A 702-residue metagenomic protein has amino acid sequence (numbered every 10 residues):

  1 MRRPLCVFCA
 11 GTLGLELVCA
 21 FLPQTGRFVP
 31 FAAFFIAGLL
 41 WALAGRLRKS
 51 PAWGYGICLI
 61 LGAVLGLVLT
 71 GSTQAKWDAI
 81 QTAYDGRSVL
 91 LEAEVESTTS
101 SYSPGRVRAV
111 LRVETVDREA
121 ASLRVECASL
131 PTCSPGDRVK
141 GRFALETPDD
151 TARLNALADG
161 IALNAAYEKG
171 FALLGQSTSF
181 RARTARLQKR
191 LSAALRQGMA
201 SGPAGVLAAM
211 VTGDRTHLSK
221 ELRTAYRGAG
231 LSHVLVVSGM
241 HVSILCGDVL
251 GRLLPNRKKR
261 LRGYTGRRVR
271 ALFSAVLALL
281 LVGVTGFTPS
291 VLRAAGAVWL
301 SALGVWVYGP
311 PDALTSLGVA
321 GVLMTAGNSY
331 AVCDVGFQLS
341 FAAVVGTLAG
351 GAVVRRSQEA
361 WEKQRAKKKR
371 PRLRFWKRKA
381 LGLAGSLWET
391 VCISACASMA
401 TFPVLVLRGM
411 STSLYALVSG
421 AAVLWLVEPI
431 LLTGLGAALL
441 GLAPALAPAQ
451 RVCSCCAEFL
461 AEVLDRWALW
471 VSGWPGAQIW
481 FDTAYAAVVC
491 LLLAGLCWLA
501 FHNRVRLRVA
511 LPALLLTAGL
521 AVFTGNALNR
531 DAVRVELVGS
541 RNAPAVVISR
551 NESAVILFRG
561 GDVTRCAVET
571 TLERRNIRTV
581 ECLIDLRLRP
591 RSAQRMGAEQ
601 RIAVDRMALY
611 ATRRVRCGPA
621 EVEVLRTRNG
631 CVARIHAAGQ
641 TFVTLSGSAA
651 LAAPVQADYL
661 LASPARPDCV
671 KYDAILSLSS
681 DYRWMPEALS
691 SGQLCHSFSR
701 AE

Functional and structural regions predicted by a protein language model:
M1-A79, S88-E92, L253-R260, T265 (+1 more regions): Transmembrane helix-bundle segments that form internal channels/tunnels in multi-pass membrane proteins, characterized
V7, A33-F34, S274, A278 (+5 more regions): Hydrophobic core segments of transmembrane alpha-helices in multi-pass, intramembrane catalytic enzymes
L17, V276-G283, W299-W306, G321-Y330 (+4 more regions): Alpha-helical transmembrane segments of multipass membrane proteins
F21-T25, V282-V291, W306-P311, G327-F337 (+1 more regions): Membrane-interface helix caps and helix-loop-helix hairpins in membrane proteins
S72-S129, R142, N526-R595, R601-A603 (+3 more regions): Membrane-interface segments at or immediately adjacent to transmembrane helices that form the boundary between
S97-T178: OB-fold single-stranded nucleic acid-binding module
A162-A297, L303: Aromatic-rich juxtamembrane segments at the membrane interface
P203, R215, T325-C333, L469-H502 (+5 more regions): Core dinuclear metal-dependent hydrolase active-site scaffold
